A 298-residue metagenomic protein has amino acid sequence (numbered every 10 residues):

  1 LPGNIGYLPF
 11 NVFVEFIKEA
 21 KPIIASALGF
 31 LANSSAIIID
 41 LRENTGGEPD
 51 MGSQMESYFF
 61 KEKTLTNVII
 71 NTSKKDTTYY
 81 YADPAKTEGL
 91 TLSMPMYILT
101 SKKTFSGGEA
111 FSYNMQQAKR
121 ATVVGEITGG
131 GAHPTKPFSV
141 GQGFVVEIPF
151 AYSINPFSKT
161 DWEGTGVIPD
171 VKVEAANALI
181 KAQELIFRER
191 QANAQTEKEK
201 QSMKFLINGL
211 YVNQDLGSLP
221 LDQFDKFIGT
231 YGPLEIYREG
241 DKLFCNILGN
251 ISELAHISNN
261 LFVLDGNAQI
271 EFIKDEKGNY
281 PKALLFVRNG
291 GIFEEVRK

Functional and structural regions predicted by a protein language model:
L1-G3, V12-V14, K18-S35, P49-Q54 (+5 more regions): Intrinsically disordered, Ser/Thr/Pro/Gly-rich linkers and terminal tails that flank and connect PDZ domains
G3-I5, N33-I38, E62-L65, S93-P95 (+2 more regions): Loop/turn elements at helix/coil->beta-strand transitions in domains of secreted/extracellular proteins
L8, I39, M96, M115 (+1 more regions): Terminal peptide-recognition signature
L8-N11, S34-T45: Short acidic catalytic loops
K21-L28, G52-E56, M96, G108-S112 (+4 more regions): Extracytoplasmic/secreted envelope proteins and their assembly/folding machinery, especially bacterial periplasmic
I37, K103-F105, K119-G131, L234-Y237: Short, well-structured beta-strand/strand-turn elements
G46-L99, H133-S139, F150-P156, D161 (+1 more regions): Gly/Ser/Thr-rich loop/hinge elements
T196-K298: Peripheral terminal and inter-domain segments
